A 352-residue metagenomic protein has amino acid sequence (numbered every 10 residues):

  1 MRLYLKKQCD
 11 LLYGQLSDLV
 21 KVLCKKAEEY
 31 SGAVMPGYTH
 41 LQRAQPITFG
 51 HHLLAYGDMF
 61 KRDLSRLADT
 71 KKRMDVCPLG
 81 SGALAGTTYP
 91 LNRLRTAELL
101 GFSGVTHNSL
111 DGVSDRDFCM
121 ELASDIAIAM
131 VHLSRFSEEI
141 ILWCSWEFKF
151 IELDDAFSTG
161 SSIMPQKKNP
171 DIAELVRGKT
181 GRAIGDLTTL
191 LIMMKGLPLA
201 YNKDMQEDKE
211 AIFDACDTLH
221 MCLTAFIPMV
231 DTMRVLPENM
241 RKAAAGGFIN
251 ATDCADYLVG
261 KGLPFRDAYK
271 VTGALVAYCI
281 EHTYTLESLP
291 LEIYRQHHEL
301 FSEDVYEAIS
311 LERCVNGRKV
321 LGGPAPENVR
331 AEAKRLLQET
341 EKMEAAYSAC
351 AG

Functional and structural regions predicted by a protein language model:
M1-T48, T106-F118, M194-M205, R318-L321: Long, non-coiled-coil amphipathic alpha-helical linker/lever segments that couple catalytic cores to other domains
L3, F60, P90-L91, I249-D253 (+1 more regions): A generic alpha-helix surface/boundary motif
Y4-K7, H51, M120-I128, D253-G262: Short, well-ordered beta-strand elements within core beta-sheets of diverse protein domains
L5-L23, L53, F60, L67 (+9 more regions): Amphipathic alpha-helical coiled-coil segments
L16, V20-V34, Y38, L64 (+11 more regions): Long, hydrophobic, amphipathic alpha-helical segments used as structural scaffolds
K21, P46-G196: Internal glycine-rich alpha/beta core junctions
M164-G352: Glycine-rich cofactor/substrate-binding loops
